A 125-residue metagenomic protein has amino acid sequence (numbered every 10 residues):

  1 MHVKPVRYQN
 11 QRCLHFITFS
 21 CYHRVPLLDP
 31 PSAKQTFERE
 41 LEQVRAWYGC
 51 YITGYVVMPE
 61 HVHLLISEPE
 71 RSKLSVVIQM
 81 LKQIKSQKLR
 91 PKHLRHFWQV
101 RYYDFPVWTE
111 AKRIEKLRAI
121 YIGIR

Functional and structural regions predicted by a protein language model:
M1-R125: Short catalytic/metal-binding and nucleic-acid-binding patches
